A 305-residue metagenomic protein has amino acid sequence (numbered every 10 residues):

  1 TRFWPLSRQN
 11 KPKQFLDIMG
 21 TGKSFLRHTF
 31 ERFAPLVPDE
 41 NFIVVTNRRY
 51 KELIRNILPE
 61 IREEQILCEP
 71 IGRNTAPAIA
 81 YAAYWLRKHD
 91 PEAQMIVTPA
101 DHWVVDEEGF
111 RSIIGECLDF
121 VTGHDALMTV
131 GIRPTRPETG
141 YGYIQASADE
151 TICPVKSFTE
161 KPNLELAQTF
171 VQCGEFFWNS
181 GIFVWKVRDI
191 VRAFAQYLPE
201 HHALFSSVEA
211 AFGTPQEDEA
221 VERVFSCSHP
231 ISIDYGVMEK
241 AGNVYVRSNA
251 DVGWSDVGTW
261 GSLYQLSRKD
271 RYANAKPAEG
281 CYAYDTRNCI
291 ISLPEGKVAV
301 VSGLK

Functional and structural regions predicted by a protein language model:
R2-P5, Q9, G20-P99, W103-G115: Conserved N-terminal catalytic core of the sugar/cofactor nucleotidyltransferase
N10, S24, R49, N74-P77 (+11 more regions): Conserved active-site and cofactor/substrate-binding residues in soluble primary-metabolism enzymes
D39-E40, R62-E63, D90-A93, G123-L127 (+6 more regions): Short coil/turn connectors at secondary-structure junctions
I43, M95, E175, I182-F183 (+1 more regions): A residue-level structural signature of the nucleotidyltransferase/glycosyltransferase Rossmann-like core
V44, L67-C68, V97, M128-I132 (+2 more regions): General beta-strand structural signal in soluble alpha/beta enzymes
E107-F225, Y245: Conserved core of the sugar-phosphate nucleotidyltransferase
V187-K305: Left-handed beta-helix
